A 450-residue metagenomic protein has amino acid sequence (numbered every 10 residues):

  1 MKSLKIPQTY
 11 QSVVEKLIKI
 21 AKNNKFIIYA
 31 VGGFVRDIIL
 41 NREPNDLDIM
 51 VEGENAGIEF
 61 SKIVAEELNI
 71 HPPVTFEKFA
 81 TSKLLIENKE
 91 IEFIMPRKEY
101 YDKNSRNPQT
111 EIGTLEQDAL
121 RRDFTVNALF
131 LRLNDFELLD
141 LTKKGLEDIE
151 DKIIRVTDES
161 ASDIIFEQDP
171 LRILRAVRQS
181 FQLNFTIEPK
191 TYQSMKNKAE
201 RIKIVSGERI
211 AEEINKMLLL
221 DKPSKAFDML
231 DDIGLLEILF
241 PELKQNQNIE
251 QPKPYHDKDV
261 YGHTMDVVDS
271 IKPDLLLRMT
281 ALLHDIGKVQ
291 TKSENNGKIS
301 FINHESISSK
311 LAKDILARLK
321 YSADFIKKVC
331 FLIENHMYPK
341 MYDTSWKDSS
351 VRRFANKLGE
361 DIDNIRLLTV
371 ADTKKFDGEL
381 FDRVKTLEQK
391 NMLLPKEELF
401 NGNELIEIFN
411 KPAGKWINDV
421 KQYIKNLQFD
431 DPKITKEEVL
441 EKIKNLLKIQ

Functional and structural regions predicted by a protein language model:
M1-Q450: Catalytic cores of the polymerase beta-like nucleotidyltransferase superfamily and closely associated nucleotide
